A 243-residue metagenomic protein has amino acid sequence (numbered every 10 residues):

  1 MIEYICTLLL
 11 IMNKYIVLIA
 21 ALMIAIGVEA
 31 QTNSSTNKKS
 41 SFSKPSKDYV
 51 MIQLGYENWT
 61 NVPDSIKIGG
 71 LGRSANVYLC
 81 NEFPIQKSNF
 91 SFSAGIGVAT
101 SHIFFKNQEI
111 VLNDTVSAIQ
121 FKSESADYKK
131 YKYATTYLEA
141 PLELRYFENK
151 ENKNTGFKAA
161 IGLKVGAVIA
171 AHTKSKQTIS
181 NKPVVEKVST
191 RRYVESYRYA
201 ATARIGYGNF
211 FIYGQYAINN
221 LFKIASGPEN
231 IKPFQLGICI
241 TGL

Functional and structural regions predicted by a protein language model:
M1-T36, I240-L243: Bacterial Sec-dependent N-terminal signal peptides
S34-K47, P84-S91, N149-G156, H172: Short loop/turn motifs that connect adjacent beta-strands in outer-membrane beta-barrel proteins
S46-D48, G69-A75, A134-A140, T155 (+3 more regions): Residues that define the transmembrane beta-barrel architecture of outer-membrane proteins
D48-I52, F90-I96, L138-A140, F157-L163 (+3 more regions): Transmembrane beta-strands of outer-membrane beta-barrel proteins
L54-T60, V98-F104, Y146-E148, L163-A171 (+3 more regions): Transmembrane beta-strands of outer-membrane beta-barrel pores
E57-Y78, Y193, F222-I224: Surface-exposed strand-loop-strand hairpins of Gram-negative outer-membrane beta-barrel proteins
P63-G70, I103-T115, I119-T135, V168-S180 (+1 more regions): Extracellular/periplasm-exposed beta-strand and loop segments of Gram-negative cell-envelope proteins, dominated by
V188-L243: Predominantly the C-terminal beta-signal and adjacent terminal strand-loop region of outer-membrane beta-barrel
